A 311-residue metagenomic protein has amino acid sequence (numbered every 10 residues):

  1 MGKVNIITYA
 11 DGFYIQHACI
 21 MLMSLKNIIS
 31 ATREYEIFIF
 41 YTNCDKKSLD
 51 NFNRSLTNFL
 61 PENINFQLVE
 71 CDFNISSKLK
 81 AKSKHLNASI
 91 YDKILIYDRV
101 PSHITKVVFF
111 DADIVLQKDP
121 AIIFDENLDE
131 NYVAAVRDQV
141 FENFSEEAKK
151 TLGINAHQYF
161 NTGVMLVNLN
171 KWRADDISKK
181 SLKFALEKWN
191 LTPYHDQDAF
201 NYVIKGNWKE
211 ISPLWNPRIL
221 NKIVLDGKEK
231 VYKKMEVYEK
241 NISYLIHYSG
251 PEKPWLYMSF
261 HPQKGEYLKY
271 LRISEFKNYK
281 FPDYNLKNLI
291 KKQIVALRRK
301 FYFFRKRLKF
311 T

Functional and structural regions predicted by a protein language model:
M1-V4, T8-A10, A174-T311: A glycosyltransferase accessory/donor-loop signature
S24-R33: Short, acidic, metal-binding catalytic loop of nucleotide-sugar glycosyltransferases
E36-N43, A135-V136: Short internal beta-strands
T57-D98: Active-site-proximal specificity loops/subdomain of glycosyltransferases
V107: Short aromatic/hydrophobic "clamp" motif used to bind/position activated sugar donors
F110: Catalytic metal- and UDP-sugar-binding loop of GT-A-like glycosyltransferases, i.e., residues flanking the conserved
I114-K149: Conserved donor-nucleotide/metal-binding helix-loop-beta segment in metal-dependent transferases, i.e., the alpha-helix
G163-W172: Short glycine- and hydrophobic/aromatic-rich loop-to-beta-strand nucleating segment in the catalytic cores
